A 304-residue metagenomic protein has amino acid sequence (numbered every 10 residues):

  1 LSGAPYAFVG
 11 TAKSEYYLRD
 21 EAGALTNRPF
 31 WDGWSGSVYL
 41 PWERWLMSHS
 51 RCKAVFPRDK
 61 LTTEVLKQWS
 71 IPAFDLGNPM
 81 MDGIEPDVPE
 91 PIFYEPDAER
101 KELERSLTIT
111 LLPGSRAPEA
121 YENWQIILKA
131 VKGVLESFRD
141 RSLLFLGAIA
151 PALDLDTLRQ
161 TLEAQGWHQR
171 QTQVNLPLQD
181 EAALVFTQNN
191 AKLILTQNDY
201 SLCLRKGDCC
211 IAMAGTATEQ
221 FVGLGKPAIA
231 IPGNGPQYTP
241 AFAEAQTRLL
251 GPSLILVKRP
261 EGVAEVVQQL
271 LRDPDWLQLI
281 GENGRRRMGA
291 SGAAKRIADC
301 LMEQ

Functional and structural regions predicted by a protein language model:
L1-Q304: Nucleotide-activated sugar donor-binding and catalytic core shared by glycosyltransferases and related lipid-linked
